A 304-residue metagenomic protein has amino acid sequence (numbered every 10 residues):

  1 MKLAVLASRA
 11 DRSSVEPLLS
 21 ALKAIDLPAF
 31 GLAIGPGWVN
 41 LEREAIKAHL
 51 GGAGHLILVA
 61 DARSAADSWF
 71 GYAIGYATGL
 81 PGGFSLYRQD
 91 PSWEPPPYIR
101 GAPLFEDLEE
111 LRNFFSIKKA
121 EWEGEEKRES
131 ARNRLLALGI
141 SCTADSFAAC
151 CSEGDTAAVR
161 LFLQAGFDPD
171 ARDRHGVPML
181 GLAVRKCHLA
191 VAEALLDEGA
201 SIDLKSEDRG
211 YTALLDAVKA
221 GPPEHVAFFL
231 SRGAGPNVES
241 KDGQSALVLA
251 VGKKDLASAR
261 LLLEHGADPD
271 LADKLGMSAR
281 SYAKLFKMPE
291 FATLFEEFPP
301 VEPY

Functional and structural regions predicted by a protein language model:
M1-G54: Conserved N-terminal substructure of TIR/SEFIR domains
A62-L80: Conserved TIR/SEFIR loop-to-helix hotspot centered on a Trp-containing motif with a nearby acidic residue
P91-Q164, E296, Y304: C-terminal interaction surface of TIR/SEFIR-family domains
I140-A148, R172-P178, K205-A213, E239-S245 (+1 more regions): Ankyrin-repeat boundary/"N-cap" motif
A149-G154, L182-H188, D216-P222, L249-D255 (+1 more regions): Ankyrin repeat A-helix N-terminal signature
D155-L163, H188-D197, P222-L230, D255-L263 (+1 more regions): Ankyrin repeat structural motif
L182-R185, D197, D203-R232, S240-D242: Alpha-helical adaptor scaffolds
